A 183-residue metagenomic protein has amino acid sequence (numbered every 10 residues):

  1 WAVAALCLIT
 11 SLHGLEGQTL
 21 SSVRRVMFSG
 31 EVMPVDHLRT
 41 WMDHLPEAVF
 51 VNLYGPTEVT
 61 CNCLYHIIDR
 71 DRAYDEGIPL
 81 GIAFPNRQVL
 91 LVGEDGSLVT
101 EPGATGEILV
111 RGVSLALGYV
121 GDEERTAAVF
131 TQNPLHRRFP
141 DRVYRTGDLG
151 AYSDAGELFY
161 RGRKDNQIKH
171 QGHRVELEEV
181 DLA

Functional and structural regions predicted by a protein language model:
W1-V3, L12, F28-G30, L53-P56 (+3 more regions): Short hydrophobic "strand-cap" motifs at the C-terminus of beta-strands
A4-E16, R25-A48, N86: Short gly/Ser/Thr-rich phosphate-binding loop of adenylate-forming enzymes
S11, G17-T19, E179-A183: Conserved ATP-dependent adenylate/AMP-binding module captured primarily in the ANL superfamily
H13, C63-Y65: Short secondary-structure transition/capping segments
V35, D43, V49-N52, I67-A183: AMP-dependent adenylate-forming
T57-N62: Conserved coil-to-alpha-helix start sites within the AMP-binding
